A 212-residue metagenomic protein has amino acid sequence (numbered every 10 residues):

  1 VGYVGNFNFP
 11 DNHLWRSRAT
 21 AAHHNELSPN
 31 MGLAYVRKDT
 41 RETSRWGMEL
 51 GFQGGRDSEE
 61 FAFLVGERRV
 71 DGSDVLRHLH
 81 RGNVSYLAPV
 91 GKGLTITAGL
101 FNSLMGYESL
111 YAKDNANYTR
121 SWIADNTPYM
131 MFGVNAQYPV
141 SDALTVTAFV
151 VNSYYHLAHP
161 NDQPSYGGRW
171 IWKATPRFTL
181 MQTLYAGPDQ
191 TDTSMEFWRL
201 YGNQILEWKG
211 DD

Functional and structural regions predicted by a protein language model:
V1-R16, A21-S153, D162-P164, I171-T179: Outer membrane beta-barrel
E59, H156-A158, Q190-S194: A generic structural signal for short coil/turn motifs at secondary-structure boundaries
D142-T145, G168-D212: Detector for outer-membrane/organellar transmembrane beta-barrel domains, recognizing the amphipathic beta-strand
P160-Q163, F197: Short, solvent-exposed loop/turn segments at conserved positions within beta-propeller repeat blades
